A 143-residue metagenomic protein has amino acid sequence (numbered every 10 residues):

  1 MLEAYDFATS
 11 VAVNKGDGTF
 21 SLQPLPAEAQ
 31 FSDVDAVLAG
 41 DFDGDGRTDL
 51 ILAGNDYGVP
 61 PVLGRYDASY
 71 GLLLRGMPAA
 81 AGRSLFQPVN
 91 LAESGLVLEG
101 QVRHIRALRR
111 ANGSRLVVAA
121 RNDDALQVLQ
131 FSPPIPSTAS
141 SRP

Functional and structural regions predicted by a protein language model:
M1-P143: Beta-propeller-forming repeat regions
